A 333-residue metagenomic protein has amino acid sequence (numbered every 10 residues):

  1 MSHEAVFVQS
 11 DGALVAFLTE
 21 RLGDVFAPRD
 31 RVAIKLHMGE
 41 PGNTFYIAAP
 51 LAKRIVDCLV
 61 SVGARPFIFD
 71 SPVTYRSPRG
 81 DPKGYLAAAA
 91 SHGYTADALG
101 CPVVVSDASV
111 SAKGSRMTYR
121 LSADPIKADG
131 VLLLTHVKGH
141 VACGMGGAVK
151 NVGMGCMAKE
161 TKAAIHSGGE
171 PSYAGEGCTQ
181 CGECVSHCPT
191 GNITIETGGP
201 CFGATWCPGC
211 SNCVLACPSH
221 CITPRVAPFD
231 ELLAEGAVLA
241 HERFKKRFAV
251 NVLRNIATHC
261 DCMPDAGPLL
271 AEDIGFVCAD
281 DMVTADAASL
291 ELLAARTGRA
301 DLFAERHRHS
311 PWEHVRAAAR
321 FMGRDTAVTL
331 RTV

Functional and structural regions predicted by a protein language model:
S2-A52, D57-D70, Y75-V333: Extended, low-polarity segments enriched in aliphatic/aromatic residues
